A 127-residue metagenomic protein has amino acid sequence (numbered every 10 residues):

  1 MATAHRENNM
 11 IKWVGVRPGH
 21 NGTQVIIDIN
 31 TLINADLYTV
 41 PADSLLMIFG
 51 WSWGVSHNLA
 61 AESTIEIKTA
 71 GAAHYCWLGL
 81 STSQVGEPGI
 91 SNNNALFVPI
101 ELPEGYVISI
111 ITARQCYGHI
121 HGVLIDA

Functional and structural regions predicted by a protein language model:
A2-A127: Beta-strand-centric surfaces of beta-sandwich/beta-rich domains
